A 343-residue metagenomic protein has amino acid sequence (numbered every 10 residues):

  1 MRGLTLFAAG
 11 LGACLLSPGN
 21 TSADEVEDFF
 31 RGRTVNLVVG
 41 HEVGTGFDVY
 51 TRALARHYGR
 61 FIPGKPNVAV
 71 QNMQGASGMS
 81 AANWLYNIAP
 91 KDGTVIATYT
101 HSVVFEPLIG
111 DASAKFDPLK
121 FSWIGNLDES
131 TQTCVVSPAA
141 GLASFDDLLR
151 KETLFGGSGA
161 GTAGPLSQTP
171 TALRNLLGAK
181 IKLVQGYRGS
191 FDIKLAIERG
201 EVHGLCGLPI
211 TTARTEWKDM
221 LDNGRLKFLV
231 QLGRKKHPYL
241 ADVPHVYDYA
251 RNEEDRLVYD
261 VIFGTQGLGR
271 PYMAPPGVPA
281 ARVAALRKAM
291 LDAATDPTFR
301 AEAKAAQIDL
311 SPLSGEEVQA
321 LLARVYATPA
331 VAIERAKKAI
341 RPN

Functional and structural regions predicted by a protein language model:
T5-S17: Bacterial N-terminal signal peptides
G19-A23: Sec/Tat signal peptide C-region and signal peptidase I cleavage site
F29-R33, D222, G277-N343: An extracytoplasmic/periplasmic, membrane-proximal ligand-sensing/linker region
V35, R60-K65, W84-V95, V104-E201 (+2 more regions): Hinge/capping helix and adjacent helix->loop/strand transition within the periplasmic-binding protein
V35-T51, Q74-S77, G157-P165: Extracytoplasmic "Venus flytrap"
H101-D111, S167, T171-L176, G204-Y249: A ligand-binding cleft/hinge motif common to bilobed small-molecule-binding domains
L119-L127, K180-G186, E216-T265, S314 (+1 more regions): Short beta-strand->loop
